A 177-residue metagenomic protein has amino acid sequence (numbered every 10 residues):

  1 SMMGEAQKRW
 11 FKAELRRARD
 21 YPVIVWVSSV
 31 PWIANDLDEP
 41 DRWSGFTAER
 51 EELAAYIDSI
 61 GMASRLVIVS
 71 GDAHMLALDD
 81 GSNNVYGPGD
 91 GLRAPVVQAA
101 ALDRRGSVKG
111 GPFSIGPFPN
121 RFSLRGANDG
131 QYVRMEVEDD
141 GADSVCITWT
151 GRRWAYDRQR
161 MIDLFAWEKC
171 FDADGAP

Functional and structural regions predicted by a protein language model:
S1-P177: Long, structured stretches of catalytic cores involved in phosphate-ester chemistry, encompassing
